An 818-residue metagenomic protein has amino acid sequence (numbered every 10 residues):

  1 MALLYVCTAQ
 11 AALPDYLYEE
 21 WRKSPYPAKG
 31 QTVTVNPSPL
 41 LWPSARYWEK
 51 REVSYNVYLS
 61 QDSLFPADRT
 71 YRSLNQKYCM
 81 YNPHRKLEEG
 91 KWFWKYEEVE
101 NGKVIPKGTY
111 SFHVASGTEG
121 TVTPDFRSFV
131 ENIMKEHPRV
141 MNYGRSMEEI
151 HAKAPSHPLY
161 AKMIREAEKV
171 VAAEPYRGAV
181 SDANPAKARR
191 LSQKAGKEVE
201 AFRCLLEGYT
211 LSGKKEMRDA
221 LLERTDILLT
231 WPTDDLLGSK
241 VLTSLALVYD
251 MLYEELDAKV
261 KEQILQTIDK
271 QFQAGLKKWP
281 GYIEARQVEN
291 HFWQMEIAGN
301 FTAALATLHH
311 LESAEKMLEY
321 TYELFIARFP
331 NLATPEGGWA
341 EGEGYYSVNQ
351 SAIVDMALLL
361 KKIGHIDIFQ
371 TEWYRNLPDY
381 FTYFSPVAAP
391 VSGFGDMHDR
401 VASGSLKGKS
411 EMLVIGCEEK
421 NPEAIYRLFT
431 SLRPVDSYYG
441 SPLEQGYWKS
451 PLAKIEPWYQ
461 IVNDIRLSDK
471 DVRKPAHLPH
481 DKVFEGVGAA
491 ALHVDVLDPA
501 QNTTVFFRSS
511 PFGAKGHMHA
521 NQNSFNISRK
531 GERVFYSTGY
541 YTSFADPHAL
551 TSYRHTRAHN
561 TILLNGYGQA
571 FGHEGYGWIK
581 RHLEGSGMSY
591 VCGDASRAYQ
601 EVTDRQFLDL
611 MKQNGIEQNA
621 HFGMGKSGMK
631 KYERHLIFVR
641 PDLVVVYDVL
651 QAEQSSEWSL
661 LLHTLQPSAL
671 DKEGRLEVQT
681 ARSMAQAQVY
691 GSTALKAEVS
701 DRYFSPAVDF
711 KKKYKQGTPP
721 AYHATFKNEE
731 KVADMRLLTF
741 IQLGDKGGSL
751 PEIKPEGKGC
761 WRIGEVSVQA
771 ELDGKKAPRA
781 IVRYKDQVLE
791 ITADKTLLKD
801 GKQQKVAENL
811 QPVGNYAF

Functional and structural regions predicted by a protein language model:
P14-K23, H113-G144, D671: Low-complexity, Pro/Ser/Thr- and charge-rich linker/hinge segments at domain boundaries
P39-E49: Conserved aromatic anchor
S54-E89: Recognizes extended acidic, P/S/T-rich segments that occur within or adjacent to Ig-like beta-sandwich modules
N101-G117: Extracellular fibronectin type III
Y160-A161, A172-V391, M397-H398: Aromatic-lined, polymer-binding surfaces characteristic of secreted/periplasmic polysaccharide-degrading enzymes
T307, V348-V534, E584, K731-R736 (+1 more regions): Carbohydrate-active enzyme catalytic cores, enriched for enzymes that act on polyanionic acidic polysaccharides
Y541, A545-F818: CBM-like, beta-strand-rich accessory domains located in the C-terminal region of large, secreted polysaccharide-active
